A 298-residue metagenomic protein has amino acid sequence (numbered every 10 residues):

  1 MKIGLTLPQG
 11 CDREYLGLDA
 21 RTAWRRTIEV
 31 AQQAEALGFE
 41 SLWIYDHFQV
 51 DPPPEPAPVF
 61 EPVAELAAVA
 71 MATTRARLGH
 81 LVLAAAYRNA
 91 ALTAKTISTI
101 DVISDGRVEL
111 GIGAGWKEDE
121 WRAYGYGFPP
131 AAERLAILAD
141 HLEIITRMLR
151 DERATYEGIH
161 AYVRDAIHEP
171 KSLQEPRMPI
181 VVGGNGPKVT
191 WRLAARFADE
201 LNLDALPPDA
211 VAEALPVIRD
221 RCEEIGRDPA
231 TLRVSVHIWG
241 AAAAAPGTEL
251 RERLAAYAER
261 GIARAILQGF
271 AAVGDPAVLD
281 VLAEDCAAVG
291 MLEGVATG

Functional and structural regions predicted by a protein language model:
M1-A72, P176-M178, V273, E284 (+1 more regions): N-terminal beta1-alpha1-beta2 module of alpha/beta enzyme domains
I3-L7, L42-I44, R77-H80, V108-I112 (+4 more regions): Hydrophobic faces of well-ordered beta-strands that scaffold small-molecule active sites in alpha/beta enzyme cores
Q9-R25, L83-A91, E175-G186, V236-T248: Active-site mouth loops of central-metabolism enzymes
R21-A34, T93-T96, G183-R196, A244-A258 (+2 more regions): Short, acidic/polar
V50-P52, P56-F60, A85-A91, L206-E213 (+2 more regions): Acidic-and-aromatic substrate-binding clefts and catalytic sites of carbohydrate-active enzymes
A72-R75, S104, L193-L201, G261-A263: Glycine-enriched alpha-helix->loop->beta-strand junction motifs that scaffold or abut catalytic
A86-F197, P216-I218, E224, P229 (+1 more regions): Internal, glycine-rich beta/alpha segment that forms the wall or movable "lid" of small-molecule/cofactor binding
R134, H141-T146, V211-I218, G274-A296: C-terminal helical cap(s) of enzyme catalytic domains, especially alpha/beta-barrels
